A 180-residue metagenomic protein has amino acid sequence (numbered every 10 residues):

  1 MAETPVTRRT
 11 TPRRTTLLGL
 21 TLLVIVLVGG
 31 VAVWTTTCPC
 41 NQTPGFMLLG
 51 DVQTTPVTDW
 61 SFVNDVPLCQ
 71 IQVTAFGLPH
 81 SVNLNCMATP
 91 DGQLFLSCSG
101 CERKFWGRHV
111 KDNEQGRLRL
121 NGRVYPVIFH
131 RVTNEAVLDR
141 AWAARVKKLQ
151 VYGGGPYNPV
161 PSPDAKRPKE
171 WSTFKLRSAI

Functional and structural regions predicted by a protein language model:
M1-R13: N-terminal Lys/Arg-rich, disordered targeting/topogenic segments
P12-R13, L17-L18, L149: General helical structural elements
L17-T35: Hydrophobic membrane-insertion alpha-helices, especially the h-region of bacterial N-terminal signal peptides
W34-H80: Short, conserved active-site entrance elements at the starts or edges of catalytic domains
L48-D51, N64-V66, T74, L96-C98 (+2 more regions): A short linear-motif detector with a strong N-terminal bias
D65-C101, R119, I128-F129: Short beta-strand segments
C101-I180: Short, structured beta-strand-loop surface elements
